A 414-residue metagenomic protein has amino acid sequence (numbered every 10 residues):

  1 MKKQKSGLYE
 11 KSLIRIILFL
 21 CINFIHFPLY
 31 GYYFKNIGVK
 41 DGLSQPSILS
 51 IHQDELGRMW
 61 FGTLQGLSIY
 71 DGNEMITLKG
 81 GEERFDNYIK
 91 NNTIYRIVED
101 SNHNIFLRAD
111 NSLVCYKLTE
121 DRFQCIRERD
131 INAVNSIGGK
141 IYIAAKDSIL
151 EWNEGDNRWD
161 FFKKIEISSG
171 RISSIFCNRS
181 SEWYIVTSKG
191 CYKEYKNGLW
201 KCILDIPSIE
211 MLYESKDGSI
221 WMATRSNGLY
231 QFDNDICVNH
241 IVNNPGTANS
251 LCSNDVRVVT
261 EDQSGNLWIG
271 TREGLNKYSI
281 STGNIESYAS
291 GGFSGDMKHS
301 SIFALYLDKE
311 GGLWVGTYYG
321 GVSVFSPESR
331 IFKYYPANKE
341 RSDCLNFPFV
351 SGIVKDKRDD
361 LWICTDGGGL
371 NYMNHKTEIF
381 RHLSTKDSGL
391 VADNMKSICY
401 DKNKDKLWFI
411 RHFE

Functional and structural regions predicted by a protein language model:
M1-E414: Carboxylate-rich, polar loop motifs that coordinate divalent cations or form catalytic acidic clusters
